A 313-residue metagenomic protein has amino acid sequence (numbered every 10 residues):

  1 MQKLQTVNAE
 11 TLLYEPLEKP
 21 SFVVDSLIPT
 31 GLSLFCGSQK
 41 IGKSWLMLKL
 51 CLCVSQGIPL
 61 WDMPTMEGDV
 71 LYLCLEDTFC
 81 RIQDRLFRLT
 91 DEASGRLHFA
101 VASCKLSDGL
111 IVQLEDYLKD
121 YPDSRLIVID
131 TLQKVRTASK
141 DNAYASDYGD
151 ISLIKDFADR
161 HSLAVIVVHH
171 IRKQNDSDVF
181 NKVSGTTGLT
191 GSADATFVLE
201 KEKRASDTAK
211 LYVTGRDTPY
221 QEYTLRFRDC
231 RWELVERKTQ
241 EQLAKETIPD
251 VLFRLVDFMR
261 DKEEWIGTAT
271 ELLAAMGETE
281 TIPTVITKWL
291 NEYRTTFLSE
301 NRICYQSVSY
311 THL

Functional and structural regions predicted by a protein language model:
Q2-L4, E10, L17-K19, V23-V24 (+6 more regions): Conserved inter-motif catalytic segment of the P-loop NTP-binding fold
T30-S33, G68: Pre-Walker A (Motif I) flank of P-loop NTPase domains
L34-C36, K40, S44-W45, L73 (+3 more regions): Phosphate-binding/switch region of NTP-binding enzymes
M47-C51: Motif I (Walker A/P-loop) of helicase-class P-loop NTPases
R216-E263: Conserved alpha/beta core segments of nucleic-acid transaction machinery
W265-A274: Short acidic, hydrophobic short linear motifs in intrinsically disordered regions
M276, E280-V308: Terminal-proximal interaction/regulatory segments of ATP-powered molecular machines
T311-H312: Conserved small/polar residues in nucleotide/adenosyl-binding loops
